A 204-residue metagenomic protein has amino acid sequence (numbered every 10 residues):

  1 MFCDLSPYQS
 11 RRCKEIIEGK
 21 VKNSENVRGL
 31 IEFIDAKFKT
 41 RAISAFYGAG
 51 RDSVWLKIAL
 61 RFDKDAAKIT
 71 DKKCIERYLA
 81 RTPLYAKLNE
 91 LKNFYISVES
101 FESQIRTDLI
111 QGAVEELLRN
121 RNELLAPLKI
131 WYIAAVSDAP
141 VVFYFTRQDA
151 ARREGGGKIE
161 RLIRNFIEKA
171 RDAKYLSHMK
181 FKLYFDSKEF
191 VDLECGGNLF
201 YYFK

Functional and structural regions predicted by a protein language model:
F2-I17, K92-L118, N122-A126, W131 (+2 more regions): Polar/charged, Gly/Pro-rich intrinsically disordered segments
F2-R11, K22-K64, N89-S97, N122-T146: Short edge beta-strands and adjacent turn/loop segments
C3, P7-R11, V21-S24, R28 (+3 more regions): Low-complexity, intrinsically disordered regions enriched in charged/polar residues
D4, D35, D52, D63-D65 (+7 more regions): Acidic-enriched, low-complexity/disordered segments with a strong bias for Aspartate over Glutamate
C13, I17, V21, I75 (+2 more regions): Extended hydrophobic/Leu-rich segments
I16-I17, I31-I34, I43, I58 (+9 more regions): Weak global preference for isoleucine
L30, A66-L88, Q111-L124, Q148-S177: Short, non-transmembrane amphipathic alpha-helical segments
